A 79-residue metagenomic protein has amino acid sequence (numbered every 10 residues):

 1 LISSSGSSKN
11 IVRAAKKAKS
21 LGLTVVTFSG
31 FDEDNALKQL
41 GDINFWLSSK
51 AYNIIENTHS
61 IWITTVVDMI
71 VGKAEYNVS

Functional and structural regions predicted by a protein language model:
L1-V78: Glycine-rich phosphate-binding loops that contact phosphosugars or nucleotide phosphates
